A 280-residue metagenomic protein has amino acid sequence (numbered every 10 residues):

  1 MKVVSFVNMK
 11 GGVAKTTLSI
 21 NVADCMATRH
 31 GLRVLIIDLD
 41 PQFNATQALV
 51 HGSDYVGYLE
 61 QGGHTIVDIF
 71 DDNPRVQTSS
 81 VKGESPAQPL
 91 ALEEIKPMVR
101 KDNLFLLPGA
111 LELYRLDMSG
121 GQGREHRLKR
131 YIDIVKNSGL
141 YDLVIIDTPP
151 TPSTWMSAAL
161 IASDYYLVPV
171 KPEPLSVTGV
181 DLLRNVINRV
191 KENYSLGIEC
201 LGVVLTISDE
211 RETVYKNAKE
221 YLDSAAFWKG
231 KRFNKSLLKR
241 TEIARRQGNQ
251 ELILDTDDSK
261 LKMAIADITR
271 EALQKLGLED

Functional and structural regions predicted by a protein language model:
M1-D280: P-loop NTP-binding core
